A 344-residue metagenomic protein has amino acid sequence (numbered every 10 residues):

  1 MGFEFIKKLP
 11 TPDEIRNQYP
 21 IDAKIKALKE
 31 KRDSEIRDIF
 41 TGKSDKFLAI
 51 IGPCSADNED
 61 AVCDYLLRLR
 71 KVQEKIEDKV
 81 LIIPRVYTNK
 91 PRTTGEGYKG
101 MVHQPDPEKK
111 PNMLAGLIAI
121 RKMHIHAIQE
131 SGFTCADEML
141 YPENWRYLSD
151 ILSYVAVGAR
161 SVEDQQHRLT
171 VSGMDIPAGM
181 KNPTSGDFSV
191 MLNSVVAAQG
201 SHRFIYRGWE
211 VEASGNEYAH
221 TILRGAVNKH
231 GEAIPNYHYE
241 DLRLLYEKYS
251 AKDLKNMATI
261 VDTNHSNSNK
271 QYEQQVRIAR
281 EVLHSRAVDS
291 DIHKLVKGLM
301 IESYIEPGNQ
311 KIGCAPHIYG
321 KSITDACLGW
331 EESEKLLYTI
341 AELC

Functional and structural regions predicted by a protein language model:
M1-T41: N- or domain-start disorder-to-order transition segments that initiate the globular core
I25-I39, V72-I83, N89, I120: N-terminal beta-rich core of secreted/periplasmic extracellular enzymes
F40-K43, R70-E77, I125-E130, A213 (+1 more regions): Acidic (Asp/Glu)-rich catalytic clusters
L48-A61, D325: Conserved phosphate/anionic-ligand binding catalytic regions in large, soluble enzymes, centered on
G52, V261, G329: Conserved, mostly hydrophobic/aromatic
C54-D57, N256, N264-K270: Short acidic, Gly/Ser-rich segments with clustered Asp/Glu that frequently serve as metal-coordination loops in enzyme
L66, K79-L244, H265-E281, S285 (+3 more regions): Active-site-facing alpha/beta catalytic cores
Y304-C344: Internal helix-turn-beta structural module
